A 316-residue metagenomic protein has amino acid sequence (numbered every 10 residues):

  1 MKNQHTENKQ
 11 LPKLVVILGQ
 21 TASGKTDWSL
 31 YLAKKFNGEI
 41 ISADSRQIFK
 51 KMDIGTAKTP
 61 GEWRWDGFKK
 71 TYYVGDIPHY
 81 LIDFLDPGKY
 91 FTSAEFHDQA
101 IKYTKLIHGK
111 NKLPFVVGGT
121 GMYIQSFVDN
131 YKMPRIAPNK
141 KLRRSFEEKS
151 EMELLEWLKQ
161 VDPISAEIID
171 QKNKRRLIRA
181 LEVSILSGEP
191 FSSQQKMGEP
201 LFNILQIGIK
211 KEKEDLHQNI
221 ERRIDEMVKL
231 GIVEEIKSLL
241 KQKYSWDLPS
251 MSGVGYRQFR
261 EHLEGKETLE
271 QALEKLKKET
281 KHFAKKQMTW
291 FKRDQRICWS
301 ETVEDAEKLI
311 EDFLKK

Functional and structural regions predicted by a protein language model:
M1-K316: Phosphate/pyrophosphate-binding catalytic cores of soluble transferases and nucleic-acid-acting enzymes
